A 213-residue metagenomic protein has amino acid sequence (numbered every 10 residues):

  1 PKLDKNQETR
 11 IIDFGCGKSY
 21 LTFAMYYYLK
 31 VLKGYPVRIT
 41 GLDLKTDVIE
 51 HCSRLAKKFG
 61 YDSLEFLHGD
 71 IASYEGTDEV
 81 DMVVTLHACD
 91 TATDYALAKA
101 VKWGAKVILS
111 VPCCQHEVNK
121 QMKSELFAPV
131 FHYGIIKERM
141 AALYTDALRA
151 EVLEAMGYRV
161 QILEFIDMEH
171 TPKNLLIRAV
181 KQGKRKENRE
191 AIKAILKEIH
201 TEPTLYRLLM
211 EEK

Functional and structural regions predicted by a protein language model:
P1-Q7: S-adenosyl-L-methionine
Q7-G17: Conserved class I S-adenosyl-L-methionine
E8, P36, V80: Phosphate-coordination loops involved in phosphoryl transfer and adenosine-cofactor binding
G17-K18, D47: Short acidic, Gly/Ser-rich segments with clustered Asp/Glu that frequently serve as metal-coordination loops in enzyme
K18-G34: Conserved SAM-binding loop of SAM-dependent methyltransferases across substrates and taxa, primarily the Class I
V31-Y35, K58-Y61: Short helix-capping segments at alpha-helix termini
R38-D43: Conserved SAM-binding motif I beta-strand of class I
L44-K213: Class I S-adenosyl-L-methionine
